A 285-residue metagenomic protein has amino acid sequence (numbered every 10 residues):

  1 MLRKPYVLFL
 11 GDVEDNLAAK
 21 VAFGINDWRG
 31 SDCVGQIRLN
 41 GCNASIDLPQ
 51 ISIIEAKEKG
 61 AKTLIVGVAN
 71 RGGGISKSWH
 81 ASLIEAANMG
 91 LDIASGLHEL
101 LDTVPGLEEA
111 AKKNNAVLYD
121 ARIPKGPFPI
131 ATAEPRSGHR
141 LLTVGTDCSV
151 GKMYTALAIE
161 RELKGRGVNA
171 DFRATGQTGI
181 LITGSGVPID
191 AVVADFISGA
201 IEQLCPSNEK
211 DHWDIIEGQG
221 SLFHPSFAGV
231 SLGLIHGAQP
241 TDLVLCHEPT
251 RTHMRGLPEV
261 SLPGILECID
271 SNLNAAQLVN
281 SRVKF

Functional and structural regions predicted by a protein language model:
L2-N16, F23, S31-I54, E259-F285: C-terminal lobe/tail of nucleotide-utilizing enzymes
N43-K57, N70-H80: Glycine-rich, highly charged phosphate/nucleotide-binding loops
G72, S82-R140: Extreme N-terminal, non-catalytic leader segments that precede Walker-type/kinase nucleotide-binding cores
A94-H98, L142-V150, V187-V192: Flexible, glycine/proline-enriched loop segments at strand-loop-helix junctions that form or flank small-ligand binding
S95, E99-L101, P105-L107, Y119-I123 (+3 more regions): Conserved catalytic-core segment of NTP-binding enzymes
P127-F172: Walker A (P-loop) phosphate-binding motif
E160-D195: N-terminal phosphate/diphosphate-binding loop that engages ATP/GTP or pyrophosphate donors across diverse enzyme folds
